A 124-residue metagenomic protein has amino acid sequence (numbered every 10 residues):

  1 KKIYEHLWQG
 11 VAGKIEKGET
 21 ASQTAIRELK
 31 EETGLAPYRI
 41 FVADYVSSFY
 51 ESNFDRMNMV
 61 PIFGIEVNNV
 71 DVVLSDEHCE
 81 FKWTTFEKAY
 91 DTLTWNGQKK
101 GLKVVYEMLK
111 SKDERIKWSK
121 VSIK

Functional and structural regions predicted by a protein language model:
K1-E31: Conserved Nudix-box catalytic region and its N-terminal flanking loop in Nudix hydrolases and closely related
K2-I3, D55-N58, D76: A generic fold-level signal
I3, G10, D44, V67-N69 (+1 more regions): Residue-level signal for pocket-adjacent positions within structured domains
E5-H6, I62, L74-K124: Nudix hydrolase/Nudix homology domain
Q9, M57, W83: Short aromatic/basic micro-patch
R27-L35, D91, E107: Short, intrinsically disordered, mixed-charge
G34-V70: Active-site segment of metal-dependent pyrophosphate-handling enzymes, primarily the Nudix hydrolase catalytic core
